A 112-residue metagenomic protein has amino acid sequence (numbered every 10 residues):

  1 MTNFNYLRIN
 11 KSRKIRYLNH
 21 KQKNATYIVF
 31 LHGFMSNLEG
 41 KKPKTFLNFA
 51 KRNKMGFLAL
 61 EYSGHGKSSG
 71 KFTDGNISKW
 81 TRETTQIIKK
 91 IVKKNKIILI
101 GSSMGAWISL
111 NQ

Functional and structural regions predicted by a protein language model:
M1-K23: N-terminal cap/lid segment of alpha/beta-hydrolase-fold proteins
A25-G33: Short beta-strand element of the alpha/beta-hydrolase
M35-L47: The serine-hydrolase catalytic nucleophile loop
S36, G64, A106: Active-site micro-motifs of SAM-dependent methyltransferase domains
L47-S69: Conserved alpha/beta-hydrolase
G66-I91: Catalytic nucleophile-loop/oxyanion-hole region of alpha/beta-hydrolase and closely related hydrolase-like folds
I97-I98: Residue in the alpha/beta-hydrolase core beta-strand immediately N-terminal to the catalytic nucleophile
G101-S109: Gly/Ala-rich beta-loop-alpha elbow adjacent to hydrolase catalytic centers
